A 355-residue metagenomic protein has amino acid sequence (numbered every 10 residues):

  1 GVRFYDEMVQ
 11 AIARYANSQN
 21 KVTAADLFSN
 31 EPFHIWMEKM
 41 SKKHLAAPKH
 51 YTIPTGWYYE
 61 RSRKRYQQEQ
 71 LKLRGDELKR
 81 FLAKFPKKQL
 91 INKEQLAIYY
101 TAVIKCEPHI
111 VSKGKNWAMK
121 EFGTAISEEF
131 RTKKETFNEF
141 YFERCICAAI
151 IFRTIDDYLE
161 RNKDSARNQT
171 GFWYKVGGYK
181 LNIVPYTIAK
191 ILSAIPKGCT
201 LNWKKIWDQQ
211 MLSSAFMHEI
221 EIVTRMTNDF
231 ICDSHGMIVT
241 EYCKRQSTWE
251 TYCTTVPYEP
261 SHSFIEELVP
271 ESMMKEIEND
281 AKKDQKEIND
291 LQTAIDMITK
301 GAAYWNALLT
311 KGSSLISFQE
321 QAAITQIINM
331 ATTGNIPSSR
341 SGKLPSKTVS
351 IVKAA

Functional and structural regions predicted by a protein language model:
G1-R3: Active-site histidine-anchored catalytic micro-motif
Y5-D157: C-terminal catalytic or substrate-handling cores of phosphate/nucleotide- and metal-cofactor-dependent proteins acting
A16, I155-L159, I188-I195: Hydrophobic, Leu/Ile/Phe/Ala-enriched alpha-helical segments that form helix-helix packing faces
Q19-T23, K43-P48, I110, K133 (+3 more regions): Short secondary-structure junctions and interdomain/linker hinges
I146, E160, S165-N168, Y174: Non-catalytic all-alpha helical scaffold/repeat segments
R167-W173, G177-L181, P185-A355: Charged, low-complexity intrinsically disordered segments and flexible loops
